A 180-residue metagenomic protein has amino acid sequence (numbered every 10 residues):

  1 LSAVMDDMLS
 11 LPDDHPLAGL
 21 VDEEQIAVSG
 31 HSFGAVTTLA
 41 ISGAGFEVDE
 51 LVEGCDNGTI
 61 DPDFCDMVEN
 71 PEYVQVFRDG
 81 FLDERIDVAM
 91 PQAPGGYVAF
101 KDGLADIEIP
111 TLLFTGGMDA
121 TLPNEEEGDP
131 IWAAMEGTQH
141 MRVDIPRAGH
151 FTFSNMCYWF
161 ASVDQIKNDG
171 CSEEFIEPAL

Functional and structural regions predicted by a protein language model:
L1-E24, A40, D49-Q75, G80: Alpha/beta-hydrolase active-site loop
V4-D14, S29, A44, A134 (+1 more regions): Structured segments of extracytoplasmic/periplasmic soluble domains in secreted or envelope-associated proteins
Q25-A27, V88-M90: Residue in the alpha/beta-hydrolase core beta-strand immediately N-terminal to the catalytic nucleophile
G30-G34, T38: Gly/Ala-rich beta-loop-alpha elbow adjacent to hydrolase catalytic centers
T37-I41, F100: Hydrolases whose catalytic domains are alpha/beta-hydrolase-1, hotdog thioesterase, or metallo-beta-lactamase-like
F81-L82, A99-L112: Conserved serine/cysteine hydrolase catalytic core
A93-V98: Short beta->alpha connector loops
D106-A179: Active-site-adjacent alpha-helix of alpha/beta-hydrolase-fold enzymes
